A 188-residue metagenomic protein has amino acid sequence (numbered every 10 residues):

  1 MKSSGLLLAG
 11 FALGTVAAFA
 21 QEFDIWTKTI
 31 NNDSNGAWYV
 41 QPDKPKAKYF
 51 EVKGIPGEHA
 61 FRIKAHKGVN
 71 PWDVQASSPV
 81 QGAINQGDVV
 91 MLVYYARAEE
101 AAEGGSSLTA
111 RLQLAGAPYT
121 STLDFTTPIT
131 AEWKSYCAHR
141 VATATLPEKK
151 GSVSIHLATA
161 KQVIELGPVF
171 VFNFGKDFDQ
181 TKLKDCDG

Functional and structural regions predicted by a protein language model:
M1-L8: Bacterial N-terminal signal peptides that target proteins for export
L8-T15: Bacterial N-terminal signal peptides
F19-G188: Extracellular and organelle-lumenal recognition/adhesion modules and their flexible linkers in secreted
